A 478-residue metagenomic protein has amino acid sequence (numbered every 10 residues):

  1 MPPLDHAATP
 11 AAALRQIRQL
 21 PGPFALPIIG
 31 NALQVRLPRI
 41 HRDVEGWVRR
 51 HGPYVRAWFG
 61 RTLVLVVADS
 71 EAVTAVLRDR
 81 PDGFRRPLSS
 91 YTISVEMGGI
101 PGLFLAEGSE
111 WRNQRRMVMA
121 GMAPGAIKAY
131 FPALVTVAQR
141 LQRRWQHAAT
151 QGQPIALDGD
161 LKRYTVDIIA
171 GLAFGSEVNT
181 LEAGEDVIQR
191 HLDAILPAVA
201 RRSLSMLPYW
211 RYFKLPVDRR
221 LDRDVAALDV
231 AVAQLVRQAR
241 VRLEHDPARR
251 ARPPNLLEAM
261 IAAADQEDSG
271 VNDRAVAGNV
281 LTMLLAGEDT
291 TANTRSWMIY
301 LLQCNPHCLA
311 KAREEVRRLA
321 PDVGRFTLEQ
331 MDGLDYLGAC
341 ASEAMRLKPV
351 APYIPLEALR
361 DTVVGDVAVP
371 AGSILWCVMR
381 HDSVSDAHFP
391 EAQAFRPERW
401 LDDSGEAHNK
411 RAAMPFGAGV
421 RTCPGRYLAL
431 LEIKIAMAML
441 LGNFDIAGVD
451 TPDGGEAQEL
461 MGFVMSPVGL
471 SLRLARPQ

Functional and structural regions predicted by a protein language model:
P2, R18-E45, R49, W58-L63 (+8 more regions): Cytochrome P450 catalytic-domain helical core, especially the substrate-recognition surface and oxygen-activation
P27, L33, A123, D224-R295 (+4 more regions): Conserved cytochrome P450 catalytic core segment spanning the I/J/K helices
N31-G52, V230, Q234, V323-G365 (+2 more regions): Conserved cytochrome P450 K-helix E-x-x-R motif and the immediately C-terminal K′/meander segment
P124-I127, A248-R249, L328-D335, C423-G425: Conserved, non-catalytic sequence blocks in retroelement Pol enzymes and Pol-derived host proteins
T165, I169, F174, L228-L235 (+8 more regions): Central I-helix of cytochrome P450 enzymes
V217, L337-L347, S466-Q478: C-terminal domain-closing interface element
P306-C308, R426-F463, P467: Cytochrome P450 heme-binding "Cys pocket" and the immediately downstream C-terminal segment
C377-S404: Conserved cytochrome P450 K-helix/beta-meander segment immediately N-terminal to the heme-binding cysteine loop
